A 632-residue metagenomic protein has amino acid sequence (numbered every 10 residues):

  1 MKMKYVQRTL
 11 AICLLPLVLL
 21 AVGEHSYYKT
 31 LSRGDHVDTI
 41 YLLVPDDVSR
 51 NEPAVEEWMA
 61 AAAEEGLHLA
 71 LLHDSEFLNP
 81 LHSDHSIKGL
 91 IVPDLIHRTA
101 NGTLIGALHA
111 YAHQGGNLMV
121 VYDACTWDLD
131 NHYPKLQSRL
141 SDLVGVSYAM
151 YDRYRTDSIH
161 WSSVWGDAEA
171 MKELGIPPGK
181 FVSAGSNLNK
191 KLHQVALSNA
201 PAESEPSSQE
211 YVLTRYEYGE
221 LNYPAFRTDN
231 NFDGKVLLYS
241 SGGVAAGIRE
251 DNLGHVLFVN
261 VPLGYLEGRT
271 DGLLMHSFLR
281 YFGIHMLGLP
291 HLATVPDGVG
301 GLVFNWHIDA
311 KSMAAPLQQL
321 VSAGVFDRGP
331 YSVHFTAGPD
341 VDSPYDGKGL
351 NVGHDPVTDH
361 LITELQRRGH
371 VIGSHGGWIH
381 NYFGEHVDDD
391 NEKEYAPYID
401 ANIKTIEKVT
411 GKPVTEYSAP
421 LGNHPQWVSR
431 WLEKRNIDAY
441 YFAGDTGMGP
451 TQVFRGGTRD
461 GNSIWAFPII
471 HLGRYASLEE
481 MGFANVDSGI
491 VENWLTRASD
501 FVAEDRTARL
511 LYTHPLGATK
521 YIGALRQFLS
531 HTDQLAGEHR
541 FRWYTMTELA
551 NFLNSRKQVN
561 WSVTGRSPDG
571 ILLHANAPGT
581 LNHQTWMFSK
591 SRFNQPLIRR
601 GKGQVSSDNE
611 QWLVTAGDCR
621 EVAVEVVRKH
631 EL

Functional and structural regions predicted by a protein language model:
S26-H36, L221, N231-G234, G242-V244 (+3 more regions): Extracellular ligand-binding/catalytic regions of CAZymes and related secreted enzymes and adhesion modules
R50-P134, V333: Helical hinge/lid and interdomain linker segments adjacent to catalytic or ligand-binding clefts that mediate domain
R98-Q194: A glycine-rich, often tryptophan-bearing local segment used as a flexible ligand/cofactor-contacting loop or short
C125-W127, S141, S147-G166, K172 (+4 more regions): Metal-dependent polysaccharide deacetylase catalytic core of the NodB/CE4 family, i.e., the active-site-bearing domain
Y154-N252: Catalytic beta-strand/loop cores that center a nucleophilic Ser/Cys/Thr and support acyl-enzyme chemistry
G301-D309, I469-E548: Catalytic grooves of carbohydrate-active enzymes
T547-K590: Surface beta-strand/loop "capping" patches
Q584, D608-L632: C-terminal beta-strand-rich structural cap/linker in extracellular carbohydrate-active enzymes
